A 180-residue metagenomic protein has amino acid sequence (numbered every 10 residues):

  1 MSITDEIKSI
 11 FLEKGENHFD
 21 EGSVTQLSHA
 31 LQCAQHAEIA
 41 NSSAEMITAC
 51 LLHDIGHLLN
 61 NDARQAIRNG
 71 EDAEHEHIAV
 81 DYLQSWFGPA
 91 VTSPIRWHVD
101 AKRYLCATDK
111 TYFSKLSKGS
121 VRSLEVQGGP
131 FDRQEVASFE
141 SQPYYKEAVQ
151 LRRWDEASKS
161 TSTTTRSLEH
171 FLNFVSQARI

Functional and structural regions predicted by a protein language model:
M1-T4, I180: Basic/polar N-terminal segments that are highly enriched at the extreme N-terminus, encompassing both cleavable
E6, Q32, I78: Short Gly/charged-rich anion-binding patches and loops
K8-L31, G56-N60, Q65-A66: Active-site flanking loop/helix segments enriched in acidic
I10-K14, Y82, P94, W154 (+1 more regions): Residues that form generic nucleotide/phosphate-binding pockets
Q26, D72, T164: Aromatic-acidic/polar surface patches that form glycan- and anion
H36-R153: Divalent metal-dependent catalytic cores for phosphoryl transfer on phosphate-bearing substrates
R153-I180: Charged phosphate-binding loop/patch that engages nucleotide di/tri-phosphates or the phosphate backbone of nucleic
